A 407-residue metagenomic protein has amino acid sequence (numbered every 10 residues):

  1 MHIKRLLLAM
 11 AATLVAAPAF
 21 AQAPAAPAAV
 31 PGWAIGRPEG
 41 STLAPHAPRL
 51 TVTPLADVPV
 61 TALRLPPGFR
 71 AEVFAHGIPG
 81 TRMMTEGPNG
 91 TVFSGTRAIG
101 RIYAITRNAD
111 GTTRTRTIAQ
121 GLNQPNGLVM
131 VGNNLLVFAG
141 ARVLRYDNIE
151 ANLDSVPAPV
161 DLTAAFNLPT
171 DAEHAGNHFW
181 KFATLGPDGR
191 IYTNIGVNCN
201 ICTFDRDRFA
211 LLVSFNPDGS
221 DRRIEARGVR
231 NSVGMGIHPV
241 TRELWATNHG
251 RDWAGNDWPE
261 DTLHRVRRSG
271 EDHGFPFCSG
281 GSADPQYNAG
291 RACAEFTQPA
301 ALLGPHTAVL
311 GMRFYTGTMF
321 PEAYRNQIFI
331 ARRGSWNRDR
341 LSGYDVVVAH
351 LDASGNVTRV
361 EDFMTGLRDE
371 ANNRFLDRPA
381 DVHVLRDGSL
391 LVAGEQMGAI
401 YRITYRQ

Functional and structural regions predicted by a protein language model:
A16-P18: N-terminal signal peptide c-region/cleavage motif recognized by signal peptidases
P24-P66, H178-W180, V197-N200, A210 (+8 more regions): Beta-propeller domain segments
R70, G77-G80, P88, A98 (+11 more regions): Beta-rich catalytic cores
V73-I78, T117-L122, L162-A175, I224-G228 (+3 more regions): Surface loop/turn motifs at the tips and blade-to-blade linkers of beta-strand repeat domains
N89-G90, G132-N133, D188-G189, T241-R242 (+2 more regions): Short coil/turn segments that connect the beta-strands within blades of beta-propeller domains
V92-T112: Beta-propeller domains
T115, Q124, V129-V131, A141-G186 (+1 more regions): Asp-box/WD-like beta-propeller blade repeats and closely related beta-sheet repeat scaffolds
